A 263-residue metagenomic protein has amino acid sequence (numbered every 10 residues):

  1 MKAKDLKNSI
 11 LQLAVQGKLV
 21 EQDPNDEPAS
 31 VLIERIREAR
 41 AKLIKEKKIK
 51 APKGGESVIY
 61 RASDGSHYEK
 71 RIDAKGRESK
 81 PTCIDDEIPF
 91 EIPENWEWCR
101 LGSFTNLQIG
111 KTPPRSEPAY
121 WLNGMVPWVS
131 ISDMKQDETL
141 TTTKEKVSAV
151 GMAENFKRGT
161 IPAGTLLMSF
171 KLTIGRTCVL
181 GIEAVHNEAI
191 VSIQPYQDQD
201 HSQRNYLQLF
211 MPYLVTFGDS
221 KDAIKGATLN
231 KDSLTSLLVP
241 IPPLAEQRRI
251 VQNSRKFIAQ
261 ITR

Functional and structural regions predicted by a protein language model:
K2, L6-K7, P28, Q203 (+1 more regions): Helical mechanochemical/support elements of P-loop NTPase systems and associated helical scaffolds
K4-N8, N123-V126, P162-T165, R204-Q208: Non-catalytic, well-ordered alpha-helical scaffold segments
L6-C83: Extended, domain-scale alpha-helical bundle/helix-rich regions
L6-S9, L13, K18-V20, C83-T112 (+2 more regions): Non-catalytic DNA-recognition/assembly elements of restriction-modification systems
K75, P81-E87, G102-P118, S132-A163 (+1 more regions): Sequence-specific dsDNA recognition surfaces
R100-N106, M134-T142, K157-A163, L172 (+3 more regions): Basic, amphipathic alpha-helical recognition segments used for DNA target recognition
V129: ATP-grasp fold ATP-binding core
M168-S169: A generic structural signal for residues embedded in beta-strands
